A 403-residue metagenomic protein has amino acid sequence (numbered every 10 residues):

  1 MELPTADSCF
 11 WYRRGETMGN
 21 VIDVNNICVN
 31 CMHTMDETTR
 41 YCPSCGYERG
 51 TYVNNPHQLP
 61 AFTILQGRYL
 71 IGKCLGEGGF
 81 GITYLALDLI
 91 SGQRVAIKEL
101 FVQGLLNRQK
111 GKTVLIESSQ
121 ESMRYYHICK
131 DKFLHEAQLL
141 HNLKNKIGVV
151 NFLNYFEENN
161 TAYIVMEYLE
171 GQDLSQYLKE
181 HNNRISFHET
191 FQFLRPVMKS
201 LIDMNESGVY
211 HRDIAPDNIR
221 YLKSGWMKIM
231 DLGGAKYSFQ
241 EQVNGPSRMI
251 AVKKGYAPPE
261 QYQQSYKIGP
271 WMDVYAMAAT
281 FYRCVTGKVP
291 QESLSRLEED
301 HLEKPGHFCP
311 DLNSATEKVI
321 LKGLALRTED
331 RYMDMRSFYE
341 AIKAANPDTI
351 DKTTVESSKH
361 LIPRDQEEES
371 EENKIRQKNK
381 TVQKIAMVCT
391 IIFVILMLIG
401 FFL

Functional and structural regions predicted by a protein language model:
G72-G78, T83: Protein kinase glycine-rich loop
Q109-L143: AlphaC helix of the eukaryotic protein kinase fold
Y155: Activation-segment/catalytic-loop signature of the eukaryotic protein kinase fold
N159-D173, Y177: Conserved short submotifs of the Hanks-type protein kinase catalytic core that shape the nucleotide-binding pocket
F193-L194: Activation segment signature within eukaryotic-like protein kinase domains
V197-V209: Protein kinase catalytic-loop region centered on the HRD/HxD motif
G234-A235: Activation segment
G255-I350: C-terminal lobe helix-coil module of Hanks-type protein kinase domains
